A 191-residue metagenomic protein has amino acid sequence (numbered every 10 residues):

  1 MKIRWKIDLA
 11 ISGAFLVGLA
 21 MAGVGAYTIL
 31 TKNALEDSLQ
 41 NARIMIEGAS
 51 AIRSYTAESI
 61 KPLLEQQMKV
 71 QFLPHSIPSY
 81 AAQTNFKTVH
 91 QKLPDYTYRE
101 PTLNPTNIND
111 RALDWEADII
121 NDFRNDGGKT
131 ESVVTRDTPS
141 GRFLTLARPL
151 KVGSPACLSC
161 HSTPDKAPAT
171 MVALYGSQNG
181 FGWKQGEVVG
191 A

Functional and structural regions predicted by a protein language model:
K2, P78, L113, A167-A169: Generic structural signal for alpha-helix starts
I3-I29: Extreme N-terminal signal-anchor transmembrane helix of membrane signaling/transducer proteins, especially in bacteria
Y27-S50: Juxtamembrane membrane-water interface segments immediately C-terminal to a transmembrane helix
T28, A49-R53, S154, P164: A generic secondary-structure signal for well-formed alpha-helical elements
G48-P149: Extracytoplasmic ligand-binding sensor domains of the Cache superfamily
T145-G153, G182-E187: A short, hydrophobic, proline-anchored segment that marks a local hinge/packing element in signaling and regulatory
G153-D165, V172, A191: The canonical Cys-X-X-Cys-His
T170-W183: Short cysteine/histidine-rich metal-coordination sites, predominantly Zn2+-binding motifs
